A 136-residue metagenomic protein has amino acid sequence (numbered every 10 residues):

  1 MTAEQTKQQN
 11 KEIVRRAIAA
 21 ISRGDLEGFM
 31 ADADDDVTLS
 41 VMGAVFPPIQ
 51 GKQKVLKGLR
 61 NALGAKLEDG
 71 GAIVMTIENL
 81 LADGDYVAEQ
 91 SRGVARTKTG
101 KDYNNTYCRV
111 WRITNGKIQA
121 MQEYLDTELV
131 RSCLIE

Functional and structural regions predicted by a protein language model:
M1-A31, I135-E136: Short, low-complexity N-terminal intrinsically disordered segments enriched in polar/charged residues
G28, D34-A82: A solvent-exposed, acidic/Ser-Thr-rich amphipathic alpha-helical stretch
A33, G93-A95, R109, L125: Short beta-strand segments enriched in hydrophobic/aromatic residues within well-folded beta-rich domains
I73-M75, Q90, Y103-C108: Short, surface-exposed coil-to-beta transition loops
G84-G93: A short hydrophobic beta-strand element
A95-D102: Short, cysteine-centered beta-strand-loop-beta hairpins and adjacent loop/turn segments enriched in charged/polar
V110-S132: Short beta-strand edge/turn micro-motifs at domain boundaries
